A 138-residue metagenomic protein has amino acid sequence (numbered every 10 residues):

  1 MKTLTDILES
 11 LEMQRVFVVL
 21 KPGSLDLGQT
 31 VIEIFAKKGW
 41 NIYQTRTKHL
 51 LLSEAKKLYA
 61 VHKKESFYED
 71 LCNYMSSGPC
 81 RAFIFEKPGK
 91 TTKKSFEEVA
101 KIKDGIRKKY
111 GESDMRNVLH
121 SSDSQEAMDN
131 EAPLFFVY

Functional and structural regions predicted by a protein language model:
T3-Y138: Non-catalytic terminal and connector segments of soluble metabolic enzymes
